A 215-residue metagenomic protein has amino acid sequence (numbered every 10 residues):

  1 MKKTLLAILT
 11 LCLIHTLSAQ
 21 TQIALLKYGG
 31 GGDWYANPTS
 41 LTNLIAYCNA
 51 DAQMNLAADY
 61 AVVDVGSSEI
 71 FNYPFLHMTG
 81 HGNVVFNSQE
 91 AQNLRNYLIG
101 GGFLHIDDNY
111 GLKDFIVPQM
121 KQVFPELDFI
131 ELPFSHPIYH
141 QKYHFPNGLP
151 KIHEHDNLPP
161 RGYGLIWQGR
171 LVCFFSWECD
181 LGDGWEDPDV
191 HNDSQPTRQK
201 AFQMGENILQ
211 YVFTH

Functional and structural regions predicted by a protein language model:
T4-L17: Sec-dependent N-terminal signal peptides
A19-F75, T79-G82, D180-L181, D187-H215: Aromatic-Pro/Gly-enriched surface loop or interdomain linker that acts as a lid/target-recognition segment
Q20-T21, F71-P74, I99-F103, L127 (+1 more regions): Loop/turn elements at helix/coil->beta-strand transitions in domains of secreted/extracellular proteins
I23, F75-D114: Short alpha-beta junction capping motif
Y28-G32, H81-V85, F103, Y110-D114 (+2 more regions): Solvent-exposed loop/turn segments at secondary-structure junctions within structured extracellular/periplasmic domains
N55-D64, I106-N109, L127-F134: Surface-exposed patches in mature extracellular/periplasmic domains of secreted proteins
V65-G66, N157-C173: Short, surface-exposed beta-strand/loop micro-motifs that present aromatic residues
P118-L149: Acidic, glycine-rich loop-and-strand cores that form catalytic or ligand-binding grooves in diverse globular domains
